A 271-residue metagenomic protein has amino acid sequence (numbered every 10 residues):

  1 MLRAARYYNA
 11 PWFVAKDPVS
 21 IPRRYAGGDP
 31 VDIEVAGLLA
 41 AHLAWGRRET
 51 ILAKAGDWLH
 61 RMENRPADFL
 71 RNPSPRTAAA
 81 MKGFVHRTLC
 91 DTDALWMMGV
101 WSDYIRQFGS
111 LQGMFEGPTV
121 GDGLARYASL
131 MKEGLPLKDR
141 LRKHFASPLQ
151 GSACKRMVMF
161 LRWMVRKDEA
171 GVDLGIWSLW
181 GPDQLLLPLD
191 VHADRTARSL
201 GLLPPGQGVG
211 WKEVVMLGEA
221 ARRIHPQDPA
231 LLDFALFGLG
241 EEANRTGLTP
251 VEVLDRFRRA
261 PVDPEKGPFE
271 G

Functional and structural regions predicted by a protein language model:
M1-G271: HhH-family (HhH-GPD) DNA N-glycosylase catalytic core used in base-excision repair
